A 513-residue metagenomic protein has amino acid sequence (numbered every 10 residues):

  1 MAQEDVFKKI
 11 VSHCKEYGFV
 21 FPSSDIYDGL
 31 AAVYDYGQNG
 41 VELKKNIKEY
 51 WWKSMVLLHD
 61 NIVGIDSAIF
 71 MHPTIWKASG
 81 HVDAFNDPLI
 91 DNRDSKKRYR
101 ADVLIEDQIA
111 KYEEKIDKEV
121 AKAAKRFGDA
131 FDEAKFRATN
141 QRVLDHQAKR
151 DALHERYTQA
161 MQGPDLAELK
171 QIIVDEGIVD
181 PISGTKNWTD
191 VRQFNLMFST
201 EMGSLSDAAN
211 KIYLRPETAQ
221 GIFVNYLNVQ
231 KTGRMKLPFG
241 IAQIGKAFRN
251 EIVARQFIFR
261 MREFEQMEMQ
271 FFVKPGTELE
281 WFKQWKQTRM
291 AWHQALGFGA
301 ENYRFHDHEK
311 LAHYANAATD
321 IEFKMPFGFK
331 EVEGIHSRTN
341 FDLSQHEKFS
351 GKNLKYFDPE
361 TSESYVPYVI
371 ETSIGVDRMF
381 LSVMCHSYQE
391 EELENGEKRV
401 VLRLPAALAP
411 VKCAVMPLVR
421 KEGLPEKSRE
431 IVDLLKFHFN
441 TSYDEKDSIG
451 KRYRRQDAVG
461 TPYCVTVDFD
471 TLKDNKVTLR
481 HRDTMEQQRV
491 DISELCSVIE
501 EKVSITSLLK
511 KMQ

Functional and structural regions predicted by a protein language model:
M1-Q513: NTP/phosphate- and nucleic-acid-binding module
